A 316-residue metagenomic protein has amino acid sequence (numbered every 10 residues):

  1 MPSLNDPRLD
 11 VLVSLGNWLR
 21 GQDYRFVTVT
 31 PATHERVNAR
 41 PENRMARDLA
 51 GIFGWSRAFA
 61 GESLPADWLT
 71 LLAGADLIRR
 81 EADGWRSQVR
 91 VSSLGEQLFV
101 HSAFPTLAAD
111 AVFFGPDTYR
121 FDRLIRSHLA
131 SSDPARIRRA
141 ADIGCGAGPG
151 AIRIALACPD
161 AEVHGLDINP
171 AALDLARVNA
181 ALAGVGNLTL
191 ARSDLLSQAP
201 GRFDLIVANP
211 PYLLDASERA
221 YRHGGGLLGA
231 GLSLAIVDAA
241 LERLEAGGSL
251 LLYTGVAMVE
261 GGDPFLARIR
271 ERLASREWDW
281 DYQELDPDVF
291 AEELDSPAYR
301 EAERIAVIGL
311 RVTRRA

Functional and structural regions predicted by a protein language model:
M1-E96: N-terminal auxiliary segments of SAM/dcSAM-dependent transferases
L4, A220-G225, E260-D263, P297: Short, flexible/disordered intra-domain loops and linkers
W85-A130: Class I SAM-dependent transferase core
D117-A208, L214, E218: Conserved SAM/SAH cofactor-binding pocket of Class I
P170, Y221-E245: Glycine-rich S-adenosyl-L-methionine
D215, R219-H223, S249: Short, glycine-/aromatic-enriched active-site segment of Class I SAM-dependent methyltransferases
G248-T254: Conserved beta-strand signature within the Rossmann-like core of class I S-adenosyl-L-methionine
M258-R315: Class I S-adenosyl-L-methionine
